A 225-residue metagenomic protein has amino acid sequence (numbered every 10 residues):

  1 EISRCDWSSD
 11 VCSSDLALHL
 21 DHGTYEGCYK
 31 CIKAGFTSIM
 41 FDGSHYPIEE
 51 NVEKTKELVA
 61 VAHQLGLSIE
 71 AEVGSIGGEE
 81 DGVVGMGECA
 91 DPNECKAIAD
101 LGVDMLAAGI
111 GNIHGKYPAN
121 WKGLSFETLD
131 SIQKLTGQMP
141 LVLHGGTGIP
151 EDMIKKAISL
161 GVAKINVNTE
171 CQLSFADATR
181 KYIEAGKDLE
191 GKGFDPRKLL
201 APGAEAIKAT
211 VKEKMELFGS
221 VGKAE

Functional and structural regions predicted by a protein language model:
E1-V11: Single conserved hydrophobic/aromatic residue that forms the stacking wall/gate of nucleotide- or nucleobase-binding
S3, H45, A119, A201 (+1 more regions): Charge-dense, low-complexity intrinsically disordered segments
R4, L20, G145, V167: Small/polar loops that bind or transfer phosphate-bearing groups
S9, H22-G137, E151-V162, L173 (+1 more regions): Alpha/beta enzyme core
L16, L20-H22, D177, G186: Glycine-rich nucleotide/cofactor/substrate-binding loop typically near the N-terminus or early in the first domain
A17-D21, I69-E70, V142-H144: Structural detector of well-ordered beta-strand residues that form the stable sheet scaffold of enzyme domains
I110, G145-T147, T169: Active-site proximal loops enriched in glycine and acidic residues that flank catalytic Cys/His/Asp and coordinate
P150-E225: C-terminal alpha-helical cap/extension of soluble enzyme domains
